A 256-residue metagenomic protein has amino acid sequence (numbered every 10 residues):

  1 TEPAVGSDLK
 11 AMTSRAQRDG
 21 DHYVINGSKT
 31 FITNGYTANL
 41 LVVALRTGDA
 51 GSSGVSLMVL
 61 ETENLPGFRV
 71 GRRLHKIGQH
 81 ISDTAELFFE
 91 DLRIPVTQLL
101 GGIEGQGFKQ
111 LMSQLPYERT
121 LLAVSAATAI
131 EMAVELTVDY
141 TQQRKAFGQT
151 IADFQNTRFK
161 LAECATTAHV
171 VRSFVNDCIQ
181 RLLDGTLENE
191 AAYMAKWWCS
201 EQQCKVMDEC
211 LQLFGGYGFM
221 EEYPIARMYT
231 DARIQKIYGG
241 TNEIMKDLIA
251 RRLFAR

Functional and structural regions predicted by a protein language model:
P3-S7, F31-N34, T47-D49, H75-D83: Short Gly/Pro-enriched turn/cap motifs at secondary-structure boundaries
S7-M12, G35-T37, V70-G71: Short acidic, glycine/serine/threonine-rich loops at helix termini
L9, R18-Y23, E86-F88, G102 (+1 more regions): Alpha-helical interface subdomain recognition
M12, S28-T30, G71-H75: Short beta-alpha junctions and helix-cap segments that line functional grooves
S14-A16: A structural signal for short hydrophobic beta-strand segments in well-ordered beta-sheet cores
N26-R69: A short core secondary-structure module
L65-R93: Flexible, small-/acidic-enriched active-site or ligand-binding loops
E90-Q110: Long, acidic (Asp/Glu-rich), low-complexity accessory segments flanking structured domains
